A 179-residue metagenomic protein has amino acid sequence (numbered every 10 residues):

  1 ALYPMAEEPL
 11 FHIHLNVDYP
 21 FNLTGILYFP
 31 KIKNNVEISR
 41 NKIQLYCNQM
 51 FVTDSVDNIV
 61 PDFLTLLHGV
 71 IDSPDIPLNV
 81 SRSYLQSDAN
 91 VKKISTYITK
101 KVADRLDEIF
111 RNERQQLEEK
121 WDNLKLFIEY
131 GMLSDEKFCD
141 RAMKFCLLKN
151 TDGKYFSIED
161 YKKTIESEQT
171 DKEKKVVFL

Functional and structural regions predicted by a protein language model:
A1-F178: Conserved GHKL (Bergerat-fold) ATPase module
